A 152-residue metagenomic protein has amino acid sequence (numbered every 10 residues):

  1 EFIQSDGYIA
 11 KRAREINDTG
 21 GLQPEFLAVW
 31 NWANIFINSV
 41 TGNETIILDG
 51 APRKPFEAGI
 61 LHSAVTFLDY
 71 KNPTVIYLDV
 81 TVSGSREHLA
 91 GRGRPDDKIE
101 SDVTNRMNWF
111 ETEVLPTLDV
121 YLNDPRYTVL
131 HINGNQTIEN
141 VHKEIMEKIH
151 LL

Functional and structural regions predicted by a protein language model:
E1, P52-F56, D79-R86, T137-I138: Conserved nucleotide-binding/hydrolysis micro-motifs of P-loop NTPases
E1-S63, P95: ATP-dependent small-molecule kinase phosphotransfer cores that center on conserved nucleotide phosphate-binding segments
I9-T19, I60-V114: A glycine- and Lys/Arg-enriched "phosphate-lid" helix/loop adjacent to the NTP-binding pocket of small-molecule kinases
L27-V29, A33-N38, D97-E144: Small-molecule kinase domains that catalyze NTP-dependent phosphoryl transfer to phosphate-bearing small molecules
N38-E44, L68-K71, L152: Glycine-rich phosphate-binding loop signature in dinucleotide/nucleotide-binding domains
E44-I46, N72-T74, Y127-L130: Residue-level recognition of the N-termini of beta-strands and the immediately preceding loop/turn
D49, I76-D79, H131-N133: Conserved beta-strand segments of the P-loop GTPase G domain that flank and frequently precede/overlap
P55-A58, V75, N133-L152: Amphipathic, charged alpha-helical segments and their helix-to-coil junctions in extracytoplasmic/peripheral assemblies
